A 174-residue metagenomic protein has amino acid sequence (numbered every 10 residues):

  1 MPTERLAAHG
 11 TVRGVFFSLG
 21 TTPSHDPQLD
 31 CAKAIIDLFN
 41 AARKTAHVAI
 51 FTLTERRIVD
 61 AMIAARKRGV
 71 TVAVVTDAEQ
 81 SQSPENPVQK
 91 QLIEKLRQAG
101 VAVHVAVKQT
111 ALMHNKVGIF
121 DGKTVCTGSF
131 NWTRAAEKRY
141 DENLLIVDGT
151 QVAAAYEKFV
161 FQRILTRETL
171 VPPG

Functional and structural regions predicted by a protein language model:
P2-A41, L53-R56, D60-G174: HKD-type phospholipase D/PLD-like phosphodiesterase module
I50: Small/polar loops that bind or transfer phosphate-bearing groups
